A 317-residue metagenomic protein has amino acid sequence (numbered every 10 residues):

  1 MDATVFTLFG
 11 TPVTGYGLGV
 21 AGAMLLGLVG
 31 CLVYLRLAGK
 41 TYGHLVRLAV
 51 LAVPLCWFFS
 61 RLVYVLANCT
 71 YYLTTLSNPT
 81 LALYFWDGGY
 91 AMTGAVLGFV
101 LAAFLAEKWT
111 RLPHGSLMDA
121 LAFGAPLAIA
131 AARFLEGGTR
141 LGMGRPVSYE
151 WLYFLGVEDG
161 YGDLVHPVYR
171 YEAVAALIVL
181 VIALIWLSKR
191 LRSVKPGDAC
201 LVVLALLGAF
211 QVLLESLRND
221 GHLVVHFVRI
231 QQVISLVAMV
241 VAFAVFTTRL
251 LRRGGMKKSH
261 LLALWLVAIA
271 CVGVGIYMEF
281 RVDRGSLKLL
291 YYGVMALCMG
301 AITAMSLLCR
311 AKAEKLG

Functional and structural regions predicted by a protein language model:
M1-G317: Hydrophobic, membrane-interfacing alpha helices
